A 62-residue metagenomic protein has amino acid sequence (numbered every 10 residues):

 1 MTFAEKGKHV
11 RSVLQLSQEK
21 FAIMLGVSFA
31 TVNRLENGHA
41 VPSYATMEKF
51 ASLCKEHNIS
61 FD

Functional and structural regions predicted by a protein language model:
M1-T2: A detector for short, charged/polar N-terminal pre-domain segments
E5-G7, N33, A45: Solvent-exposed, flexible loop/coil residues
E5-K20, K49, H57: Short basic helix-loop element that most often maps to the first helix and adjoining turn of HTH DNA-binding modules
Q15-N33: Short alpha-helical DNA-recognition segment
Y44-D62: DNA major-groove recognition helix of helix-turn-helix/homeodomain DNA-binding modules
